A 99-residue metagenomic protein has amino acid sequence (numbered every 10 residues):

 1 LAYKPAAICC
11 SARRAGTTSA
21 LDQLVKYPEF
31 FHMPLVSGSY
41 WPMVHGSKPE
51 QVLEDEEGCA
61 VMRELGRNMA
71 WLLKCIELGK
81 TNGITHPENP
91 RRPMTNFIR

Functional and structural regions predicted by a protein language model:
L1-Y40: Helix-loop-strand module that forms the ligand-binding subsite of alpha/beta enzymes
P34-R99: Glycine-rich phosphate/pyrophosphate-binding loop and the adjoining helix
